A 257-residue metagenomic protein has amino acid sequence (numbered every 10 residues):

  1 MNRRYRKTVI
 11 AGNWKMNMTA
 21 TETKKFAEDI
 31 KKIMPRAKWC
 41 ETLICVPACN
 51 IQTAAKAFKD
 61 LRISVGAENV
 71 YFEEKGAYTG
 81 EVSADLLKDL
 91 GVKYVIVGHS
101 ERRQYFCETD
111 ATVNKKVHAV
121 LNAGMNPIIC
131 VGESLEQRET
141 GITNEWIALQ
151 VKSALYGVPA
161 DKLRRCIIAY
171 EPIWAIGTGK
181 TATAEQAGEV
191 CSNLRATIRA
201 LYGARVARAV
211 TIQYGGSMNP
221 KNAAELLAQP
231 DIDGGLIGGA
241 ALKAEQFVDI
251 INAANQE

Functional and structural regions predicted by a protein language model:
M1-E257: Active-site loop-to-helix "anion-binding N-cap" substructures in soluble metabolic enzymes
